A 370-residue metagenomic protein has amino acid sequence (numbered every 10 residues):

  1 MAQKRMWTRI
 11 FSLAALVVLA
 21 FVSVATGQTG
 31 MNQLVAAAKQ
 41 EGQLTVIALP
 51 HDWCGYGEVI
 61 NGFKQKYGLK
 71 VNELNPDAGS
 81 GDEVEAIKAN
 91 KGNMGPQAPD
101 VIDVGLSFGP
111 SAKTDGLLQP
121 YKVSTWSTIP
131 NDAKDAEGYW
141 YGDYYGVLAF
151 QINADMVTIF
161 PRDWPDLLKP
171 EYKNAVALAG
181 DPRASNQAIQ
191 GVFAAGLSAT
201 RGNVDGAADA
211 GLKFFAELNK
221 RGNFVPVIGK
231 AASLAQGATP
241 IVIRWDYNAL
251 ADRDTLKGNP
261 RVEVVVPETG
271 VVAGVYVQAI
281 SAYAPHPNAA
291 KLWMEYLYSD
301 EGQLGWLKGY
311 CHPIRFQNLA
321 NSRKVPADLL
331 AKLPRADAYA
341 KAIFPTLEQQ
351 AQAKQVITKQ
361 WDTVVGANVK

Functional and structural regions predicted by a protein language model:
M1-E41, V369-K370: Short, low-complexity disordered leader/linker segments with a strong preference for bacterial N-terminal type II
G30-K39, Q43-T45, L49-K70: Short, polar/charged alpha-helical segment
V35, G109, P165-L168, G196 (+8 more regions): Non-transmembrane alpha-helical segments in soluble domains of secreted/periplasmic/extracellular proteins
I47-I60, N72-K88, G95-A238: Extracytoplasmic ligand-binding site segments that recognize negatively charged/polar headgroups
G109-S111, A235, P240-P260: A ligand-binding cleft/hinge motif common to bilobed small-molecule-binding domains
Y145-L148, L212-L218, K257-A284, A327-L329: Periplasmic-binding protein-like
A232, A338-K370: Conserved C-terminal helix/tail region of periplasmic/extracytoplasmic solute-binding proteins
V272, Y276, S281-A342: Mature extracytoplasmic/periplasmic domains
